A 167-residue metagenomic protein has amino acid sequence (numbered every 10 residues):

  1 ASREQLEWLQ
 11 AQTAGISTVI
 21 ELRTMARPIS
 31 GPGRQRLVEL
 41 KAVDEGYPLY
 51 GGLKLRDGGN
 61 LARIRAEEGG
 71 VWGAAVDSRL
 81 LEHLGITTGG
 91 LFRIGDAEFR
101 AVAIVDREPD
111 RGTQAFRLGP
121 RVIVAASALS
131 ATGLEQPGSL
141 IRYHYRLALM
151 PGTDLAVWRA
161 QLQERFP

Functional and structural regions predicted by a protein language model:
A1-P167: Membrane transport/envelope proteins' first extracytoplasmic loop
